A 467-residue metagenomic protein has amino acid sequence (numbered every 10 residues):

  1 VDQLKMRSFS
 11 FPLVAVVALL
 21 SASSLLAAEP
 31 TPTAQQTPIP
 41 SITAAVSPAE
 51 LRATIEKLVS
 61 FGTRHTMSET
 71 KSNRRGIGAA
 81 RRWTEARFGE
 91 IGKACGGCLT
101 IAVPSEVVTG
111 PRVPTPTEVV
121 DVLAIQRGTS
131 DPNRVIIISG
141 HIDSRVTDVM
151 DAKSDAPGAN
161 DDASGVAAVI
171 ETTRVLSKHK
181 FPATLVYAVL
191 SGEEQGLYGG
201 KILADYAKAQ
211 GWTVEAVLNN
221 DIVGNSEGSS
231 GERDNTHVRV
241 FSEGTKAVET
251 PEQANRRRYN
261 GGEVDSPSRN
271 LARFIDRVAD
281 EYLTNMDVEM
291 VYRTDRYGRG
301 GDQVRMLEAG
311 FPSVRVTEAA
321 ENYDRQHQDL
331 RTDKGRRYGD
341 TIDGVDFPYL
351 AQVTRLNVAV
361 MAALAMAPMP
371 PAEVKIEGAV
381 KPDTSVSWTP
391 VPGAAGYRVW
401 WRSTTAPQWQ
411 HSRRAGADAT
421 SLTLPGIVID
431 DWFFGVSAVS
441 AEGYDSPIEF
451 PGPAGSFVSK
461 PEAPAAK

Functional and structural regions predicted by a protein language model:
E29-R75, R325, D333-Y338: N-terminal capping segment at the start of a domain
E50-R127: A non-catalytic alpha/beta surface segment that caps or lines the substrate-entry region of metallo-dependent hydrolase
V59, V223-G244, M290-P368: Active-site-adjacent mobile loop/cap segments within catalytic or ligand-binding domains
A124, I138-S139, D143-S144, D148-L197 (+1 more regions): Alpha-helical metal-binding/catalytic segments enriched in His/Glu/Asp
L190-G301, A309, S313: Metal-dependent peptidase/peptidase-like ectodomains
P382-G393: Conserved aromatic anchor
L424-D445: Beta-strand-rich modules
A441-A466: Extracellular fibronectin type III
